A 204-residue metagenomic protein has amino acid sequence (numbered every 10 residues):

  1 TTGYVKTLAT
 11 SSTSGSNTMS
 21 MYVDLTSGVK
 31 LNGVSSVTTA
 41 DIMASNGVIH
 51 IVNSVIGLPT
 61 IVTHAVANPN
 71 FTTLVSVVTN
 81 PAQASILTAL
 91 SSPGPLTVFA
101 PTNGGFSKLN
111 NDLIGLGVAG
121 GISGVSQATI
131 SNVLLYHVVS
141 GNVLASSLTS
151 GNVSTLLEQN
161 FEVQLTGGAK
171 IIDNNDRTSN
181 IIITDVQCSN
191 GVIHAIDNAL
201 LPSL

Functional and structural regions predicted by a protein language model:
T1-L204: Mature, structured domains of secreted/extracytosolic soluble proteins
